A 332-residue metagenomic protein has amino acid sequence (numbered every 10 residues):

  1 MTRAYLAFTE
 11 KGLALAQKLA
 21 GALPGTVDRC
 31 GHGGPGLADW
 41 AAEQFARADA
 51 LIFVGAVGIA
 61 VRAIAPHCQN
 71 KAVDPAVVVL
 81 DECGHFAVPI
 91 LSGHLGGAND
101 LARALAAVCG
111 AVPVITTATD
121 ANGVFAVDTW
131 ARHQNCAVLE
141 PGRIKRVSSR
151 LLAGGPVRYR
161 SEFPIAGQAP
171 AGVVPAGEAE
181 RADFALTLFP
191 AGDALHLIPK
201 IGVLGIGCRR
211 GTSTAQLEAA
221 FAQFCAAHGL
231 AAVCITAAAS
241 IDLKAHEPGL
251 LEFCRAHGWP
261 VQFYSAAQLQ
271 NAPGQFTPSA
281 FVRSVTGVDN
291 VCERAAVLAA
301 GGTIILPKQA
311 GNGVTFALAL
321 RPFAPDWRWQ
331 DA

Functional and structural regions predicted by a protein language model:
M1-T26, I305, N312, A319 (+1 more regions): N-terminal basic/disordered segments at the start of proteins
G12-K18, G34-G36, Q44-A46, A50 (+6 more regions): Conserved mixed alpha/beta catalytic, RNA-binding, or beta-rich assembly cores of soluble enzyme, regulatory
L23, C109, A256-H257: Short, structured coil segments at secondary-structure junctions
G25-P35: A short beta-strand-loop structural module common to alpha/beta enzyme folds
T26-D28, V173-A176, G302-I305: Short secondary-structure junctions
A41: Donor nucleotide-activated moiety binding/catalytic core segment of transferases that use nucleotide-activated donors
A237, I241-A296, A300-I304, K308-V314: C-terminal non-catalytic interaction/assembly regions of soluble proteins
